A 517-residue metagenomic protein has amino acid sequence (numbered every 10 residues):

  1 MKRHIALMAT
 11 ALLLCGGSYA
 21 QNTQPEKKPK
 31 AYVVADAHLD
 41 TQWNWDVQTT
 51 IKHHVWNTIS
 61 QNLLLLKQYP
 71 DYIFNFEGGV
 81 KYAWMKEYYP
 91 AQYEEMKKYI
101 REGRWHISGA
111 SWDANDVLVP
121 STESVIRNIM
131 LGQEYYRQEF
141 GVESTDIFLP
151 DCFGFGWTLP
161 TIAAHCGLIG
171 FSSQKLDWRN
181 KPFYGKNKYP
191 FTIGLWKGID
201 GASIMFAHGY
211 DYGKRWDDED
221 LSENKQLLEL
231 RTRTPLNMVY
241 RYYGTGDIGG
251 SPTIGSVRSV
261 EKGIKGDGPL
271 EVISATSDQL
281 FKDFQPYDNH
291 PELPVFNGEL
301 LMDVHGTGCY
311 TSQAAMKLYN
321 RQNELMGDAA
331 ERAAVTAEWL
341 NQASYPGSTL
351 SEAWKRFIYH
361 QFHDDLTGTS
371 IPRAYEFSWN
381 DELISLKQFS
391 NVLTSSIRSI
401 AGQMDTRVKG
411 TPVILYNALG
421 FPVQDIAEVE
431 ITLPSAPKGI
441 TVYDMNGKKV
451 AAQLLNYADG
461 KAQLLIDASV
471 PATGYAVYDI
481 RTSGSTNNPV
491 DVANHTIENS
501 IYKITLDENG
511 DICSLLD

Functional and structural regions predicted by a protein language model:
M1-Q24: Bacterial Sec-dependent N-terminal signal peptides
R3-A6, T10, Y478, N488-V490 (+1 more regions): Residue-level marker of intrinsically disordered, low-complexity segments enriched for small/polar residues
A9, L14-G16, S435, N456 (+1 more regions): Generic detector of low-complexity/intrinsically disordered segments and short hydrophobic N-terminal stretches
A9-L14, A333, E430, G439 (+1 more regions): Compositionally biased non-globular segments, especially hydrophobic aliphatic-rich helices of signal peptides
Q21-A418, D425, P437-L455, D459-A476 (+2 more regions): Catalytic-domain carbohydrate-binding cleft regions of carbohydrate-active enzymes
D425-L433: Glycine-centered coil/turn sites that cap beta-strands in beta-rich domains
T432, S469, R481-S483: Solvent-exposed residues in well-ordered beta-strands and their adjoining turns, especially edge/terminal strands
R481-D517: Beta-strand-rich N-terminal accessory domains
